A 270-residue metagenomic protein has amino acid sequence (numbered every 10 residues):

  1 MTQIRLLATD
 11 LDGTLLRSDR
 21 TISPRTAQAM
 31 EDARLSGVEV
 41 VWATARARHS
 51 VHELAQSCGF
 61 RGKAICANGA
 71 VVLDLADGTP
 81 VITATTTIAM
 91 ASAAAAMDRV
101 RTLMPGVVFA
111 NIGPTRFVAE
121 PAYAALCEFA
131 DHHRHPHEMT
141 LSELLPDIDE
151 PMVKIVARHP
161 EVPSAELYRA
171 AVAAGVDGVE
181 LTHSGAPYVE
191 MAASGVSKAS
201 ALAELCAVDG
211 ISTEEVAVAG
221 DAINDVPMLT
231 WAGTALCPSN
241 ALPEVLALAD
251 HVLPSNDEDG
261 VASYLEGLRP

Functional and structural regions predicted by a protein language model:
M1-V40: N-terminal glycine-/serine-/threonine-rich phosphate-binding loop
T2-L6, R17, I22-S23, E190-P270: Mg2+-dependent phosphoryl-transfer enzymes with acidic/Ser/Thr/Gly-rich catalytic loops
L11, G69, G220-A222: Active-site metal-binding loops of divalent metal-dependent hydrolases
P24-L126: Active-site phosphate-binding/coordination module
A33, T44, N68, I155 (+3 more regions): Residue-level signal for inorganic ion chemistry
L35-V41, F60-G62, K154, E214-E215 (+2 more regions): Short active-site oxyanion
C58-F60, A67-N68, A174-D177, W231-A232 (+1 more regions): Short, structured coil segments at secondary-structure junctions
L103-A219, I223-P227: Conserved acidic, metal-coordinating active-site core of Asp-based, Mg2+-dependent phosphoryl-transfer enzymes
